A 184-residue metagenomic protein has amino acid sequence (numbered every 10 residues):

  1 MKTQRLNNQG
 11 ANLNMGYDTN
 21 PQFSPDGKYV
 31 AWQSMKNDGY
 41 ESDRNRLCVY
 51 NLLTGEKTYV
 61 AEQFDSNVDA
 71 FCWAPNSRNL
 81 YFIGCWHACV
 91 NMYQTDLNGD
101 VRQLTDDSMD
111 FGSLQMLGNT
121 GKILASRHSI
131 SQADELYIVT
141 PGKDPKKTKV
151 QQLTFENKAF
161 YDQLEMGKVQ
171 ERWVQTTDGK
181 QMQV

Functional and structural regions predicted by a protein language model:
M1-N14: A short helix->beta-strand "capping" segment at the edge of beta-propeller domains
A11-M15, D26, Q33-C48, Y59-D69 (+3 more regions): A flexible loop/linker signature enriched in serine peptidases of the S9 family
P25, P75-N76, L117-N119: Residue-level detector of Asp-centered blade-edge/turn motifs that repeat once per structural unit in beta-propeller
G27-V30, N79-Y81, L104, G121-L124: Hydrophobic beta-strand positions that form the internal "hydrophobic ladder" of WD40/Gbeta-like beta-propeller blades
N51-G55, T95-D100, P141-D144: Short loop/turn segments that connect beta-strands within beta-propeller blades
G55-E62, G99-T105: Blade-edge beta-strand/turn elements of extracellular beta-propeller and related beta-sheet repeat scaffolds
R102-V184: Non-catalytic accessory segments flanking enzyme active sites
